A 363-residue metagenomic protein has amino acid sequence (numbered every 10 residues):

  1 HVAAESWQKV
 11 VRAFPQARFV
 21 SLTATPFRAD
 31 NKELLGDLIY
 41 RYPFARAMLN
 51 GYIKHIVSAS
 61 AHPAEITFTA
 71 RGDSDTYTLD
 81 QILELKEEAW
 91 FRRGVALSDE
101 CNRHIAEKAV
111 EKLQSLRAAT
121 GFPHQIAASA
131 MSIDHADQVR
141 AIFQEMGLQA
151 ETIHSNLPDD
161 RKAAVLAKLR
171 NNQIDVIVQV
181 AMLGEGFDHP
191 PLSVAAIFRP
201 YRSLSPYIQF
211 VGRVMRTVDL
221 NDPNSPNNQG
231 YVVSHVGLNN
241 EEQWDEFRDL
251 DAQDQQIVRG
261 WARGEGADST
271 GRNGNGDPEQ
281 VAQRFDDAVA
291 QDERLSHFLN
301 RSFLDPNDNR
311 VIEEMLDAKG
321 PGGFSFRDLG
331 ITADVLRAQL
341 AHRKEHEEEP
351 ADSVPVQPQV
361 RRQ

Functional and structural regions predicted by a protein language model:
H1-A3, R28-A29, L204, T217: Catalytic P-loop NTPase motifs of RecA-like helicase/translocase cores
H1-S21, T25-P26: SF2 helicase catalytic motif II
P15-R18, D37, N50-I56, G147-Q149 (+2 more regions): Short glycine-/polar-rich loops that comprise or flank the Walker A/P-loop and associated switch/sensor motifs
L22-P26, S132, V180-M182, V236-G237: A short beta-strand-to-loop transition that corresponds to the Sensor-1 phosphate-sensing loop of AAA+ P-loop ATPases
K32-P123: Interdomain helical connector at the RecA1-RecA2 junction of SF1/SF2 helicase-like NTPases
Q81-K168, P321-R362: Conserved helicase/translocase motor-coupling segment
V95-L97, C101, K112, V236-Q363: Long, largely alpha-helical accessory region at the distal end of helicase-like NTP-driven motors
Q149-G264: Conserved RecA-like P-loop NTPase helicase motor core
